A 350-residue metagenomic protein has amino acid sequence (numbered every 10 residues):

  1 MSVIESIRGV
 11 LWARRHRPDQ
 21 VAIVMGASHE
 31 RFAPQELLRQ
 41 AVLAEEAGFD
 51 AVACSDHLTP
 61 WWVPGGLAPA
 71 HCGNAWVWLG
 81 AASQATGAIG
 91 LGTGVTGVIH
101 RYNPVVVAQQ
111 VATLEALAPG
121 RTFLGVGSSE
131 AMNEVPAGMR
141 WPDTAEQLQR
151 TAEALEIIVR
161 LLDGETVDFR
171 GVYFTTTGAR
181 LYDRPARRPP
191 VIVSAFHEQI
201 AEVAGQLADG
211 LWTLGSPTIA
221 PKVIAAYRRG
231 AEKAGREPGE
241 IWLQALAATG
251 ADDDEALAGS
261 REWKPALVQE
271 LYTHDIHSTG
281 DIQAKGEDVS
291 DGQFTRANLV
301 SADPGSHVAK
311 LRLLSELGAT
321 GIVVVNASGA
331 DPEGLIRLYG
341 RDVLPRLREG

Functional and structural regions predicted by a protein language model:
M1-G350: Active-site-adjacent structural elements that line small-molecule/cofactor binding pockets in enzymes
